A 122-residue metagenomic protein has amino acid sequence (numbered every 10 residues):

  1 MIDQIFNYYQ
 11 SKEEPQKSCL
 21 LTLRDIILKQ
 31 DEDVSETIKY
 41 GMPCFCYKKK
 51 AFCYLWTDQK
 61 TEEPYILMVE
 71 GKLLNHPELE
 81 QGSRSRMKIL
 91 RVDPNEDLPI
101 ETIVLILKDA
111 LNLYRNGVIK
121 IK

Functional and structural regions predicted by a protein language model:
M1-K122: Charge-dense, helix-prone N-terminal extensions
